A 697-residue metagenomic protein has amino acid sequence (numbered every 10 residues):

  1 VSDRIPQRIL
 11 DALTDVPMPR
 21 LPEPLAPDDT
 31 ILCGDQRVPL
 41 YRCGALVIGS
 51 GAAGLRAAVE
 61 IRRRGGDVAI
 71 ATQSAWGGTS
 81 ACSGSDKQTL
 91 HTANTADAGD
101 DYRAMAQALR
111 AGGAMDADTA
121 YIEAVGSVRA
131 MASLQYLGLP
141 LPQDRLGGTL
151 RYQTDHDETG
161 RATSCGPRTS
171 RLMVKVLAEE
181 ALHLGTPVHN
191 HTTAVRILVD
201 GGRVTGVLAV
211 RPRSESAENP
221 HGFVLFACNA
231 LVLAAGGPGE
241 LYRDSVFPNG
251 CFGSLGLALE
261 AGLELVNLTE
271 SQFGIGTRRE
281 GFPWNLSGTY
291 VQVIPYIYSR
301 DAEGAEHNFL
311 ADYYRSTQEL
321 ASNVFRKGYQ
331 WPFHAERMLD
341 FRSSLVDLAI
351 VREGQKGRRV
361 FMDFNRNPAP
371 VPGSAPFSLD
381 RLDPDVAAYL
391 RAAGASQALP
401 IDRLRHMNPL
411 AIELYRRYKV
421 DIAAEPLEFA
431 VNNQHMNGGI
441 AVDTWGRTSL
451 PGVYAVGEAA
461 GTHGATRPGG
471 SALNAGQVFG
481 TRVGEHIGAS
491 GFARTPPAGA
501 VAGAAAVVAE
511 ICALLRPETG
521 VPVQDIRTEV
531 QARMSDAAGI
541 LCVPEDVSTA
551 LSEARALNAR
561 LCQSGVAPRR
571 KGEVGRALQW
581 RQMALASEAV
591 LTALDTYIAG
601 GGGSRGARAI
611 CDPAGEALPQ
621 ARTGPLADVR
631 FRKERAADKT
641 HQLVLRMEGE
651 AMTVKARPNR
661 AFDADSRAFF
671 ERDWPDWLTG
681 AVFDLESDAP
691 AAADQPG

Functional and structural regions predicted by a protein language model:
V1-G44, C165, E686-G697: Extreme N-terminal leader/targeting segments of oxidoreductases
P22, A130-H221, A234, T277-T289 (+4 more regions): Conserved redox-cofactor binding core of oxidoreductases
L40-C43, E218-A230, S449: Core beta-strand elements of the Rossmann-like FAD/NAD(P) dinucleotide-binding domain in flavoenzyme oxidoreductases
C43-I70: N-terminal Rossmann-like FAD-binding beta1-loop-alpha1 element of flavoenzymes
R63-G84: Glycine-rich FAD pyrophosphate-binding loop
A230-W284, G470-H486: Glycine-rich loop(s) and the adjacent beta-strand/alpha-helix scaffold that form part
E264-L410, H486: An anion/pyrophosphate-binding glycine-rich loop and adjacent beta-alpha core in soluble alpha-beta enzymes
F492-E573: Long, amphipathic alpha-helical stalk/connector segments used for oligomerization, subunit docking, or mechanical
